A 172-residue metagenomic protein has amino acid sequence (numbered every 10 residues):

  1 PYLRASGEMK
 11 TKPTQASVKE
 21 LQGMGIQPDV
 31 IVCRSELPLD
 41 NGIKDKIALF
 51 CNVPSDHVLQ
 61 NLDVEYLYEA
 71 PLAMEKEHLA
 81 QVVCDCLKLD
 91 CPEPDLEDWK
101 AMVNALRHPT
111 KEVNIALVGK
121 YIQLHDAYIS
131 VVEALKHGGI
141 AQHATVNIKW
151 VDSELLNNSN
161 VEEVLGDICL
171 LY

Functional and structural regions predicted by a protein language model:
P1-L171: N-terminal beta1-alpha1 cap of cysteine-dependent amidohydrolase-like domains
